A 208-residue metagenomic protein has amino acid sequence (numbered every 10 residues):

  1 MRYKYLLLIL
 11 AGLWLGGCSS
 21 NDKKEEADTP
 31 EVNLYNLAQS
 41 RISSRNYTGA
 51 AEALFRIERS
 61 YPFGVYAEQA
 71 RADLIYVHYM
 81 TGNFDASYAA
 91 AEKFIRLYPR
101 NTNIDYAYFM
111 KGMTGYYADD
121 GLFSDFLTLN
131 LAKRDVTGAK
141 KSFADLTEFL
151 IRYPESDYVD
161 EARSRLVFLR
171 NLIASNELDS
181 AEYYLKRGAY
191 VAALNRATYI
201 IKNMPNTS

Functional and structural regions predicted by a protein language model:
R2, G17-S208: Acidic, polar-rich low-complexity tracts and alpha-helical solenoid repeat scaffolds
L7-W14: Bacterial N-terminal signal peptides
